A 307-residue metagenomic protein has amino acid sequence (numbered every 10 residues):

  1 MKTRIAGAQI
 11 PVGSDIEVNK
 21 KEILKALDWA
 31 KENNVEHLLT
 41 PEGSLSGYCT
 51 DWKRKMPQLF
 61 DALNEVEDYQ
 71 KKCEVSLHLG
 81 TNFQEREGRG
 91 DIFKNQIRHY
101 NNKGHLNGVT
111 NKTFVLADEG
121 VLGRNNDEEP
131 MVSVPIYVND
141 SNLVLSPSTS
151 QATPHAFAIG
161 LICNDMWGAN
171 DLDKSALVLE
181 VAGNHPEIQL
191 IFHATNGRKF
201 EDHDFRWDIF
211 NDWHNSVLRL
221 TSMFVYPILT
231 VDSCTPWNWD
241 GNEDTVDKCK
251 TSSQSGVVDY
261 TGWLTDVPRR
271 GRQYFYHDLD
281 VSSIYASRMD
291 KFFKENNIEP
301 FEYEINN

Functional and structural regions predicted by a protein language model:
M1-A6: Extreme N-terminal starter segment of soluble prokaryotic enzymes
A8, T110, V231, H277: Hydrophobic residues at beta-strand termini and immediately following loops that shape nucleotide-binding pockets
Q9-S14: Short polar catalytic/cofactor-binding loops
I16, K25-T113, D118, G197-P227 (+1 more regions): Cys-nucleophile CN-hydrolase/nitrilase-fold catalytic domain and related Cys-dependent amidase chemistry that acts on
K20-N34, S175-H185: Short amphipathic alpha-helices and their capping/turn segments at secondary-structure boundaries
L59-H78, W167-Y274: CN hydrolase (nitrilase-like) catalytic-core segments centered on the catalytic cysteine and neighboring Lys/Glu
E85-Q189, H193-T195, K199-W213, G271 (+1 more regions): Active-site catalytic loop in hydrolytic enzyme cores
R98-Y100, G256, F275-H277: Conserved hydrophobic/aromatic positions in well-ordered beta-strands
